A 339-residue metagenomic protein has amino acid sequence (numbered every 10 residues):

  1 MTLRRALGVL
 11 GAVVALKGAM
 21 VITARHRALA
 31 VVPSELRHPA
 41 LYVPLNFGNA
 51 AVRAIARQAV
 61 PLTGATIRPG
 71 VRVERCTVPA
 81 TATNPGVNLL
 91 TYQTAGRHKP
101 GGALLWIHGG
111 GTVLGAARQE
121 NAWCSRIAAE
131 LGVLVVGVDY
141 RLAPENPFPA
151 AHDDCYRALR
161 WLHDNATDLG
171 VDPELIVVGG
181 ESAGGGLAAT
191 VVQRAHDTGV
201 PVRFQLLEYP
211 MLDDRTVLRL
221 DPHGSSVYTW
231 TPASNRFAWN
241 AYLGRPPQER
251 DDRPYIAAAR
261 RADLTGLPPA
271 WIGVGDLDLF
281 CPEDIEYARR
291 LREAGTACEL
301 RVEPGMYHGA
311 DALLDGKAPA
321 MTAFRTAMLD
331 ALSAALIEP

Functional and structural regions predicted by a protein language model:
M1-A6: Feature marks short, highly hydrophobic, charge-poor N-terminal signal-anchor/signal peptide-like helices that anchor
L7, G11-V32, V43, F47-A51 (+2 more regions): Alpha/beta-hydrolase superfamily serine-hydrolase fold, recognizing
G48-V60: Short, basic/low-complexity N-terminal boundary segments at the transition from targeting/disordered tails
Q58-L62, V78-A80: Short linear interaction segments
L62-T63, E120: N-terminal glycine-rich cofactor-binding segment
T66-G70: Short secondary-structure junctions
